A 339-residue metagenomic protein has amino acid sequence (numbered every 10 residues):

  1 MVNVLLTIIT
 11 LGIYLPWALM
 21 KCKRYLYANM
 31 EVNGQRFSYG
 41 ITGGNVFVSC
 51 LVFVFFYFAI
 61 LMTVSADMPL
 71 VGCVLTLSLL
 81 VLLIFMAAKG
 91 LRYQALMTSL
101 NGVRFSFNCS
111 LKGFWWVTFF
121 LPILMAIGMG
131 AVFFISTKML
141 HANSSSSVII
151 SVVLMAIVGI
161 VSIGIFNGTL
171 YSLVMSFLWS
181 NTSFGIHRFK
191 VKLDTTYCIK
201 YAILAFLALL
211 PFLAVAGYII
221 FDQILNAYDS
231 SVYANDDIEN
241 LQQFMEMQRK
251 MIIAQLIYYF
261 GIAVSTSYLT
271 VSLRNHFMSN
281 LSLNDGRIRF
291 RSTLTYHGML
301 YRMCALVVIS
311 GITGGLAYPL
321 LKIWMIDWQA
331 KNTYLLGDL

Functional and structural regions predicted by a protein language model:
M1, L5, T42-V46, P69-C73 (+12 more regions): Hydrophobic, aromatic-rich alpha-helical transmembrane segments and their membrane-interface anchor motifs
M1-F133, I163-S172: Transmembrane-helix bundle segments that line or gate the permeation/cavity pathway in multi-pass membrane proteins
V4, I8-C22, D67-S99, I149-S183 (+2 more regions): Selective recognition of hydrophobic, aromatic-rich stretches within alpha-helical transmembrane segments of polytopic
Y27-R36, G40, Y93-L111, S176-C198 (+2 more regions): Juxtamembrane inter-helical linkers in multi-pass membrane proteins
F56-M68, I123-H141, A205-N226, V307-M325: Alpha-helical transmembrane segments and their membrane-interface junctions in multi-pass membrane proteins
N108, K112-M129, I160, G164 (+4 more regions): Surface-exposed interaction/gating patches
S136-I150, I220-R249: Membrane-interfacial helical/loop segments at transmembrane boundaries in membrane proteins
F206, F221-D222, I238, Q242-M245 (+1 more regions): Intrinsically disordered cytosolic tails
